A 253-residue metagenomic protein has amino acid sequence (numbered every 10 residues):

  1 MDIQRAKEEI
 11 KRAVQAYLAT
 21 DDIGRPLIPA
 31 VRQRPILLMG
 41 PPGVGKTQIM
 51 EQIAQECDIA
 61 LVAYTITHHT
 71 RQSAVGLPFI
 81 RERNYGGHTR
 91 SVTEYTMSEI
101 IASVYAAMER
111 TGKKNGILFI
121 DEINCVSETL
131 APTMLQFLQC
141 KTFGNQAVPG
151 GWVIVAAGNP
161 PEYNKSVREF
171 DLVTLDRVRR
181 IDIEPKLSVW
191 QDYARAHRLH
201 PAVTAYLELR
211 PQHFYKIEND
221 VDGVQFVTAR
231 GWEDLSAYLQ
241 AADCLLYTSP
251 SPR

Functional and structural regions predicted by a protein language model:
D2-L207: AAA+ P-loop NTPase catalytic core and its hallmark functional loops
R12-A16, Y238, T248: A generic secondary-structure signal
E56, C140, Y238-A241, S251: Active-site catalytic microenvironments for nucleophilic, acid-base chemistry
R198-L246: Conserved AAA+ ATPase small/helical "lid" subdomain
Y247-R253: Conserved small/polar residues in nucleotide/adenosyl-binding loops
